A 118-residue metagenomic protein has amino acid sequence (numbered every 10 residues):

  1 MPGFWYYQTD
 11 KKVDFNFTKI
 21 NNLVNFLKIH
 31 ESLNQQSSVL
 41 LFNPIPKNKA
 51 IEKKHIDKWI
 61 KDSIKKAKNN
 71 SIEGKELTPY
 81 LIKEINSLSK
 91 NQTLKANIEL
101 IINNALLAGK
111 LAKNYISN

Functional and structural regions predicted by a protein language model:
M1-F4, P79: Short connector loops at secondary-structure junctions
M1-P2, P44-P46, L106: Short, ordered loop/turn segments at secondary-structure junctions
G3-S32: Anionic-ligand binding region
F4-Q8, E52-K53, K113: Short acidic, glycine/serine/threonine-rich loops at helix termini
S32, S38-I102: A C-terminal functional module that forms or caps the active site or interfaces directly with catalytic machinery
N34-Q35, N118: Short loop/turn hinge sites at secondary-structure boundaries
N103-N118: C-terminal helical cap(s) of enzyme catalytic domains, especially alpha/beta-barrels
